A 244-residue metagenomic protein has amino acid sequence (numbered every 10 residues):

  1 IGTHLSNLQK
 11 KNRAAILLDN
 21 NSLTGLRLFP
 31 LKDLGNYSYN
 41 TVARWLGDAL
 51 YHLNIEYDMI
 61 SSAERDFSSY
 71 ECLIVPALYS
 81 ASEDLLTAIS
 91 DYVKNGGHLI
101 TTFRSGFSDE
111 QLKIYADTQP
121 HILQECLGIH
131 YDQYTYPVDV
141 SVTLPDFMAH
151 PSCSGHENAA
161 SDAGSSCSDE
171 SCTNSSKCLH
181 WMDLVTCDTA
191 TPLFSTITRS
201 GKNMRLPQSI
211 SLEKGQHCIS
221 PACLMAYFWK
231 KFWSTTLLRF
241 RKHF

Functional and structural regions predicted by a protein language model:
I1-F244: Carbohydrate-binding surfaces of carbohydrate-active enzymes
